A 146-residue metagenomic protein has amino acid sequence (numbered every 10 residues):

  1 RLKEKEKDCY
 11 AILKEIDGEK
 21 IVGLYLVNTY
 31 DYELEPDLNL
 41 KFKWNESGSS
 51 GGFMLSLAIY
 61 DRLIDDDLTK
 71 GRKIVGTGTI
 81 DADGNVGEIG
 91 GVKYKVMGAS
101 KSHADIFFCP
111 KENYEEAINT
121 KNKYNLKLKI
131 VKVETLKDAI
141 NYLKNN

Functional and structural regions predicted by a protein language model:
R1-N146: Peripheral, non-AAA+ core regions of ATP-driven protein-machinery
